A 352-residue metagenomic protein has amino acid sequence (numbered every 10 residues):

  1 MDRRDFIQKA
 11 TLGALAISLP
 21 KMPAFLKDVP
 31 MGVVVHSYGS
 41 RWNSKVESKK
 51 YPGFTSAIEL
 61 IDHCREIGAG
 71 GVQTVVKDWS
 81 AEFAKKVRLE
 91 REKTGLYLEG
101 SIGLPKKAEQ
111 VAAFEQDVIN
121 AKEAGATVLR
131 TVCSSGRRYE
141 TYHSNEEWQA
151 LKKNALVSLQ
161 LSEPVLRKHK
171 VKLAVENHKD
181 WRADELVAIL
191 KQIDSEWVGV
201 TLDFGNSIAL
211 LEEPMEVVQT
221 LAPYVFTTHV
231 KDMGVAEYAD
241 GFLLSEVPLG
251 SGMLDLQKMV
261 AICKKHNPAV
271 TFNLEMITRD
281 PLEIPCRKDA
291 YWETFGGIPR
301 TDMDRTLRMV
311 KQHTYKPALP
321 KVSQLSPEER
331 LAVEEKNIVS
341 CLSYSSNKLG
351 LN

Functional and structural regions predicted by a protein language model:
R4-L12, A16, F25-G32, S37-K49 (+3 more regions): Histidine-acidic metal/acid-base catalytic patches
A16-M22, W79, E90-L98, P105-G199: Active-site acidic/histidine proton-transfer and metal-coordination neighborhood in alpha/beta enzyme cores
V29-H36, V72-T74, L98-I102, L129-T131 (+4 more regions): Hydrophobic faces of well-ordered beta-strands that scaffold small-molecule active sites in alpha/beta enzyme cores
S37-T55, S101-V111, E146-Q149: Active-site mouth loops of central-metabolism enzymes
T55-K77, G125: Catalytic domains of carbohydrate-active enzymes, especially glycoside hydrolases
Q73-A84, L104-A112, Y139, N177-D184 (+3 more regions): Acidic-and-aromatic substrate-binding clefts and catalytic sites of carbohydrate-active enzymes
